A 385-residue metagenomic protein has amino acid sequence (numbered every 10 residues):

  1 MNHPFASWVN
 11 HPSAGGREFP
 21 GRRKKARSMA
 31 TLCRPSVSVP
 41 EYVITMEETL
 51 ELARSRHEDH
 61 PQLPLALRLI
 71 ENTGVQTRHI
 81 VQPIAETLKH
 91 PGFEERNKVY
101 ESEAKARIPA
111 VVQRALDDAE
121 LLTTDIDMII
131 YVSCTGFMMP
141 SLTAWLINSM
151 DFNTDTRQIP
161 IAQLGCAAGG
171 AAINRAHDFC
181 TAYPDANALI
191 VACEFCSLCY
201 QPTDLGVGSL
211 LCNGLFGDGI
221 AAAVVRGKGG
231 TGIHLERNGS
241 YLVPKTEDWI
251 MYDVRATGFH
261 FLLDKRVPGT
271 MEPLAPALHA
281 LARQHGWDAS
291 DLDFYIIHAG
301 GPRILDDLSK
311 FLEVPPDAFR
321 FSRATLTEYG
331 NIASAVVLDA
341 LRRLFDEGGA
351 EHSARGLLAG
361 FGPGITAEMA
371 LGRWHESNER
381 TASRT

Functional and structural regions predicted by a protein language model:
E18-S102, P202-G269, P276, A280 (+2 more regions): Condensing-enzyme catalytic core mediating Claisen C-C bond formation in acyl metabolism
P20, P109, C134-T135, W145-N148 (+4 more regions): Claisen-condensing/thiolase-fold acyl-transfer catalytic domains that form or cleave C-C bonds in fatty acid
C33-S36, V132, A162, A188-E194 (+2 more regions): Short beta-strand segments
V75-Q163, A289-L305: Conserved beta-ketoacyl condensing-enzyme motif
E103-A119, I220, G269-H285, V337-L344: Short, well-ordered amphipathic alpha-helical segments that serve as non-catalytic structural scaffolds within diverse
M138-A144, I190-C212, G239-A256, P302-K310 (+2 more regions): Active-site-adjacent elements of ketosynthase-type condensing enzymes
T154, I161, A171-R175, F195-G219: Active-site glycine-rich loop that binds ribose-phosphate moieties when present
